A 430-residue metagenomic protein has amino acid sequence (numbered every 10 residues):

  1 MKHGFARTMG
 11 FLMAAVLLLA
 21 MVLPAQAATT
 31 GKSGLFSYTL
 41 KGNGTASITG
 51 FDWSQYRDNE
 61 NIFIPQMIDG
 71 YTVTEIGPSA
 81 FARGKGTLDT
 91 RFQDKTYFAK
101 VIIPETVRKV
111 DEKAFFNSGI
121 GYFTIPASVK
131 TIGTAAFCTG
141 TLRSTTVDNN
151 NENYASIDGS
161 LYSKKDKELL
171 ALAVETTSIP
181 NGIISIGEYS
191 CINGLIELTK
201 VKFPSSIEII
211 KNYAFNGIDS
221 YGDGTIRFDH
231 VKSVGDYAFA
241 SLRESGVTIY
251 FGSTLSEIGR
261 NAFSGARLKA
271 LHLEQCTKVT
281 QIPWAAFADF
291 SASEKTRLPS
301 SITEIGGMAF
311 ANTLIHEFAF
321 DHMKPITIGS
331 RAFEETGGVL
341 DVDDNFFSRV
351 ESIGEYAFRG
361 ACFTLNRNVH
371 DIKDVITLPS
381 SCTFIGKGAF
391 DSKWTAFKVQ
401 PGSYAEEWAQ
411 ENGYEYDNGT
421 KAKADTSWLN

Functional and structural regions predicted by a protein language model:
M1-L12: Bacterial N-terminal signal peptides that target proteins for export
F11-A20: Bacterial N-terminal signal peptides
L19-K32: Sec-dependent signal peptide cleavage junction
L35, T39-T45, R57-T74, G86-K109 (+13 more regions): Structural signature of tandem-repeat unit edges
T49-G50: Non-globular, low-complexity intrinsically disordered regions
P78-A80, E112-A114, T134-A136, E188-Y189 (+8 more regions): Consensus positions within tandem repeat domains that build extended binding/scaffold surfaces
S427-N430: C-terminal cell-surface addressing/anchoring modules of secreted/extracellular proteins
